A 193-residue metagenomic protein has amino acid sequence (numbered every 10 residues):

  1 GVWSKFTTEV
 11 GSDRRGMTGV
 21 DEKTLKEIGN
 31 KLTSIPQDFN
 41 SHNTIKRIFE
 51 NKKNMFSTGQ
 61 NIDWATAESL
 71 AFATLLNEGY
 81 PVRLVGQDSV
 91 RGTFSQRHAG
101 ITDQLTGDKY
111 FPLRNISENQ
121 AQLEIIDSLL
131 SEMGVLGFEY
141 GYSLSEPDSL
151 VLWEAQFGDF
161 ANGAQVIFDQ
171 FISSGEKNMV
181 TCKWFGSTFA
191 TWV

Functional and structural regions predicted by a protein language model:
G1-V193: Flexible, glycine-rich loop/tail regions that form catalytic "lids" or insertion modules at the edges of active sites
